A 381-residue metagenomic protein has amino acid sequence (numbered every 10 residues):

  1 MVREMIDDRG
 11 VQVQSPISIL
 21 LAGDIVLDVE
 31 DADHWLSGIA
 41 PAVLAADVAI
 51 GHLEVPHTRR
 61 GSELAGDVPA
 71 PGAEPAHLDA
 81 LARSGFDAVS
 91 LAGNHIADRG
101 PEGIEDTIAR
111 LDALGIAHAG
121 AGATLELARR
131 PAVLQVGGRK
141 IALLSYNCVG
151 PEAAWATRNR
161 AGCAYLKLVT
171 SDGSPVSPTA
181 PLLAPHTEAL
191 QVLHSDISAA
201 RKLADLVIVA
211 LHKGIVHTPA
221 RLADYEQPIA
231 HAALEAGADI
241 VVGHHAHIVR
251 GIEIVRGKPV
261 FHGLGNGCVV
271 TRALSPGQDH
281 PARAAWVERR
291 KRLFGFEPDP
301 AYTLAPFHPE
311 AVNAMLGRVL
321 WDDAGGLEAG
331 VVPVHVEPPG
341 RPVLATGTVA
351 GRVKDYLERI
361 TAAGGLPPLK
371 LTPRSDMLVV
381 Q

Functional and structural regions predicted by a protein language model:
M1-Q381: Acidic, metal/ion-coordinating pockets
